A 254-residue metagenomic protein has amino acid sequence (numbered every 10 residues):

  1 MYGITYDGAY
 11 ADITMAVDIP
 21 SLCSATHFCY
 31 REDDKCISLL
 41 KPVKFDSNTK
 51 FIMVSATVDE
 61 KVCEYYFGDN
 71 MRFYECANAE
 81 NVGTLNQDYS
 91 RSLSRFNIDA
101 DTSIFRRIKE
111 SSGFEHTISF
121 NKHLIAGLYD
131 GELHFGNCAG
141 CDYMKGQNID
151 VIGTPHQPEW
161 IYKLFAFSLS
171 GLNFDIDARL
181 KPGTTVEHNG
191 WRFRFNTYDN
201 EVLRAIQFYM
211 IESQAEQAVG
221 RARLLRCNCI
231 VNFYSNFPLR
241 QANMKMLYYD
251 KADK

Functional and structural regions predicted by a protein language model:
M1-K254: ASCE RecA-like P-loop NTPase motor cores that couple ATP hydrolysis to mechanical translocation on nucleic acids
